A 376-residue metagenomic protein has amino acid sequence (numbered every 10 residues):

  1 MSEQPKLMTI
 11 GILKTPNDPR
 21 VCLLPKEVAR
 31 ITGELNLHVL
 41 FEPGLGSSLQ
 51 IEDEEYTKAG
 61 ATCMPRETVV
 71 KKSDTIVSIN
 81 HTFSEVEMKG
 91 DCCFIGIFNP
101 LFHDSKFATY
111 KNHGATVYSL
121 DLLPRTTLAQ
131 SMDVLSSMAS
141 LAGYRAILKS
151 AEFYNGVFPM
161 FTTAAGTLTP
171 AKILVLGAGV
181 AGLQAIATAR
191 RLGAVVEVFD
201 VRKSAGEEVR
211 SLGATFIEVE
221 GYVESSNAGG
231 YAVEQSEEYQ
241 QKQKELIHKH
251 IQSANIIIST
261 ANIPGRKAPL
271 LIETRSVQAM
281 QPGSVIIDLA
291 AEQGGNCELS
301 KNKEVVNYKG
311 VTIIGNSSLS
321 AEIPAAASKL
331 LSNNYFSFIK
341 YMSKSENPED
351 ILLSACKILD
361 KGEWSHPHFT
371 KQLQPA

Functional and structural regions predicted by a protein language model:
S2-T109, H113: An N-terminal-biased, well-structured beta-alpha scaffold segment characteristic of Rossmann-like dinucleotide-binding
S2-T9, T15, S84-K172: Glycine/serine-rich phosphate-binding loop and adjoining beta1-alpha1 elements at the start of nucleotide-handling
K14-S48, M160-H250: Glycine-rich phosphate/diphosphate-binding loop of Rossmann-like nucleotide-binding domains
V28, D53, F107, I147 (+3 more regions): Generic hydrophobic/aromatic pocket-lining and core-packing "Φ" positions
G60-K71, T82, N227-I257, A261-Q278 (+1 more regions): A structured beta-alpha segment of the ubiquitous adenosine-cofactor-binding alpha/beta core
L101-T127, R266-L319: Rossmann-fold NAD(P)-binding glycine/threonine-rich loop
D121, T127-A164, A291, C297-A376: Adenosine-phosphate binding glycine-rich loop
